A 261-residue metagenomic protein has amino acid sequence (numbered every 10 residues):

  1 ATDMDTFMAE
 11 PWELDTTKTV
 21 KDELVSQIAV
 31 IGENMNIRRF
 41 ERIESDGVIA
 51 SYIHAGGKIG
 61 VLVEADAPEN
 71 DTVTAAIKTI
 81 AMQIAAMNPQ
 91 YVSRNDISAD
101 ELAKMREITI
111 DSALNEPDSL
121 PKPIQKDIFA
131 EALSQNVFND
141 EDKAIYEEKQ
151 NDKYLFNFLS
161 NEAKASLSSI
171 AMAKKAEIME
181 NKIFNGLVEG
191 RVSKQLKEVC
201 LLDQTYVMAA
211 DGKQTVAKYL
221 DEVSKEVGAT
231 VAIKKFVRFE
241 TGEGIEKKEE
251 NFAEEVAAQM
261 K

Functional and structural regions predicted by a protein language model:
A1-K261: N-terminal assembly/interaction segments in proteins that build large macromolecular machines
